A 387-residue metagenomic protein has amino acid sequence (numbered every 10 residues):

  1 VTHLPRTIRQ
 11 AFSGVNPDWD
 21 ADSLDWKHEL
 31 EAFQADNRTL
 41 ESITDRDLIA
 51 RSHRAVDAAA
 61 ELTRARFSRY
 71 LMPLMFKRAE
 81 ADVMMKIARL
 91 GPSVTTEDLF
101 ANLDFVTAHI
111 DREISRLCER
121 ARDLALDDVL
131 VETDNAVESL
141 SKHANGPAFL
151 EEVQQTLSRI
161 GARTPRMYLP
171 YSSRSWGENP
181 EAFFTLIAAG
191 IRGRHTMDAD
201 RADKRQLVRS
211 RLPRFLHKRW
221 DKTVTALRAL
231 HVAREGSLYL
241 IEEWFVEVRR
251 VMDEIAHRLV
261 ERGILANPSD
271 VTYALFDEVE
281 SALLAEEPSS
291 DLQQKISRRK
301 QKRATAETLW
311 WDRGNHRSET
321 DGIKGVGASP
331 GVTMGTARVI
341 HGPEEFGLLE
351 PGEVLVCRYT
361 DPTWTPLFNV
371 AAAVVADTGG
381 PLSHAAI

Functional and structural regions predicted by a protein language model:
V1-P330: Contiguous hydrophobic, helix-prone segments at protein termini that mediate membrane targeting/anchoring
I323-I387: Conformationally flexible catalytic loops at phosphate/diphosphate-handling active centers
